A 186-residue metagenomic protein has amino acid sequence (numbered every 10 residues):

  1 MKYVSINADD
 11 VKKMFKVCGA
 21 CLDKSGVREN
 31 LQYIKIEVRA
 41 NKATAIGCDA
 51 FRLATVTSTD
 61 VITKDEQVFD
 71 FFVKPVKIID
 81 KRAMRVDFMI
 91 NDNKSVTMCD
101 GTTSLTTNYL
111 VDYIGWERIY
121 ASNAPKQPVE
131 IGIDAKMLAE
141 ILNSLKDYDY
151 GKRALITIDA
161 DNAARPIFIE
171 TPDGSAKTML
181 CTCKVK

Functional and structural regions predicted by a protein language model:
M1-K186: DNA polymerase processivity clamps
